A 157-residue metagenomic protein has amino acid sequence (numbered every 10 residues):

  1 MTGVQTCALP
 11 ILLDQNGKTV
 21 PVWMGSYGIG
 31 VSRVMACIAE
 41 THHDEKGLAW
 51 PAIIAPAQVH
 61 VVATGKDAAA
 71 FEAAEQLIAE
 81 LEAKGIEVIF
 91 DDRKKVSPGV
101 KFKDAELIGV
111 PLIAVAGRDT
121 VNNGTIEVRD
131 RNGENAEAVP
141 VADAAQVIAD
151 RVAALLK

Functional and structural regions predicted by a protein language model:
M1-T2: Short, exposed "boundary/linker" segments that immediately precede the start of a downstream structural module
Q5-K157: NTP/phosphate- and nucleic-acid-binding module
